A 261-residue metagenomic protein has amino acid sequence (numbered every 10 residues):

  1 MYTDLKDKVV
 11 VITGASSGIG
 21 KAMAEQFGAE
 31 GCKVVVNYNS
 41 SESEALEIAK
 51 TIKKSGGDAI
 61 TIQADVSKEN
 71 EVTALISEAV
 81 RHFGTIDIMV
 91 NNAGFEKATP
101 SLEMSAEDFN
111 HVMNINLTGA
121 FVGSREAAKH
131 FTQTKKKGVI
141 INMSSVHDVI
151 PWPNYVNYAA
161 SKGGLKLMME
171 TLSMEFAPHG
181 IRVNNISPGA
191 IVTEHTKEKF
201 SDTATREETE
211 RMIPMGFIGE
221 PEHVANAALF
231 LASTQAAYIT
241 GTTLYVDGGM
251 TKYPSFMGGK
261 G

Functional and structural regions predicted by a protein language model:
V9, S16-S17: Conserved glycine-rich cofactor-binding loop
P100-S101, S105-M113, T209: Substrate-binding pocket helix/loop in short-chain dehydrogenase/reductase
S124, S161, M169: Active-site helix of classical SDR
K129, M174-P178, A237: Alpha-helical segment proximal to the catalytic Tyr-Lys
S145: Residue(s) in the substrate-gating loop at a strand-loop-helix junction that position the organic substrate next
I150, L229, T240-G261: Short C-terminal tail/terminal secondary-structure segment of NAD(P)H-dependent dehydrogenase/reductase domains
I213-V224: A conserved structural motif in NAD(P)-dependent oxidoreductases
